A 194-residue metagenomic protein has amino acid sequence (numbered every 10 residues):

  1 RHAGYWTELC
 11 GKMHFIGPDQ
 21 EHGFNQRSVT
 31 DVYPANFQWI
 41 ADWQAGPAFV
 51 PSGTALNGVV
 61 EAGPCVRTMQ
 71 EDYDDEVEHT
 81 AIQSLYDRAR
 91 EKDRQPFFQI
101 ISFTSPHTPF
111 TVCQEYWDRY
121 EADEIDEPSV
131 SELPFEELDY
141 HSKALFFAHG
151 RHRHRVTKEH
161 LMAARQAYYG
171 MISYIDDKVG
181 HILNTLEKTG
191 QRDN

Functional and structural regions predicted by a protein language model:
R1, V66-T80, H160, A164-A167 (+2 more regions): Soluble or luminal CAZymes and related metallo-dependent hydrolases
R1-Q70: Catalytic-site neighborhoods of secreted/periplasmic enzymes that process anionic sulfate/phosphate groups
P18-P34, D74-P134, E187-N194: Active-site regions of oxyanion-processing enzymes, predominantly non-cytosolic
L56-V66, F146-Q166: Short glycine/proline-rich turn/loop motifs
N57-G58, D72, Y120, V179: Conserved RecA-like P-loop NTPase ATPase core
D118-V156: Acceptor-binding helix/loop patch of EC 2.4 sugar-transfer enzymes, predominantly nucleotide-sugar-dependent
Y174-N194: Metal-dependent active-site segment of extracytoplasmic phospho-/sulfohydrolases and closely related
